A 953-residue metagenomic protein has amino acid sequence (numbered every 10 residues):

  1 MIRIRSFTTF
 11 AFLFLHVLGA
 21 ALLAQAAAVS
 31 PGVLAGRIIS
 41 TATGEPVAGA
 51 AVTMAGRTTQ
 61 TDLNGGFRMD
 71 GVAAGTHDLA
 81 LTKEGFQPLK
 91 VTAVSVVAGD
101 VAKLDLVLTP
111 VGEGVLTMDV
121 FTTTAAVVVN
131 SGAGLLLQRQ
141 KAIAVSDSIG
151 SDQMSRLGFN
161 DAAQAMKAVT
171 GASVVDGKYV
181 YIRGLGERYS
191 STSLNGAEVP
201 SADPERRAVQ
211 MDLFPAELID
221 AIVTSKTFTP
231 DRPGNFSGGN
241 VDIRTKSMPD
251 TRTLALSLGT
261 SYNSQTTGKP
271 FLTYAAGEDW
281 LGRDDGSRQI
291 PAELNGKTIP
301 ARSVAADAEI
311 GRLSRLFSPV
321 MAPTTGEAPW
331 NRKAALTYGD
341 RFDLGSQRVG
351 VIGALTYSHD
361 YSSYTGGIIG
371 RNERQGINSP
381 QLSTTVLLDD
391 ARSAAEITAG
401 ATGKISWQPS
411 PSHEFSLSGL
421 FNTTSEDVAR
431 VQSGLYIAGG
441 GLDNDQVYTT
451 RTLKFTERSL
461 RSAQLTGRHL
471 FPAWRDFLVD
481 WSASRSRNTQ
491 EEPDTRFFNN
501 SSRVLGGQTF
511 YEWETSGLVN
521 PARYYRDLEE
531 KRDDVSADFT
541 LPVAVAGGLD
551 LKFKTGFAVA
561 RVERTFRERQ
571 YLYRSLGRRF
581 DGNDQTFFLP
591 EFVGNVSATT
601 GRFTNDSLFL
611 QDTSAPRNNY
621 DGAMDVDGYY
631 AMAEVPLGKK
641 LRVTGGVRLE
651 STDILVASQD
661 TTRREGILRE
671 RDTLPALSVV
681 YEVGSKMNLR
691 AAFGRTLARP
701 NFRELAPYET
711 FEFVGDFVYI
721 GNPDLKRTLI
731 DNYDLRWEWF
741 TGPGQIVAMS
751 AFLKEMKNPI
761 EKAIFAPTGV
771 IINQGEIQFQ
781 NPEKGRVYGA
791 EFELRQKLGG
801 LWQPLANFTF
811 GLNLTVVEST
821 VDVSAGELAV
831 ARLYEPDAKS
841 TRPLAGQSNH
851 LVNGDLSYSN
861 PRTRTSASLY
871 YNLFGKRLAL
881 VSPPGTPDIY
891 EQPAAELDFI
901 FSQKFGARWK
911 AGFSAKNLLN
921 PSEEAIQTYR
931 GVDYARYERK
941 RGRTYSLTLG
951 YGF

Functional and structural regions predicted by a protein language model:
R37-I39, T43, T82-E84, V97 (+2 more regions): Short, acidic, small-residue-rich periplasmic hinge/interaction motif at the N-terminus of Gram-negative outer-membrane
A168-T170, A197-K226, K246, P270-G277 (+1 more regions): Short acidic/polar hinge/loop motifs at secondary-structure boundaries that mediate gating or recognition
L213-G259, M321, W802: A beta-strand signature from Gram-negative outer-membrane beta-barrel systems, especially the internal plug domain
P300-A306, G311-R430, S459-A463, P675-L677: Transmembrane beta-barrel wall of Gram-negative outer-membrane proteins
D443-T466, S614-D627, K686, L697-M756 (+5 more regions): Outer-membrane beta-barrel signature, preferentially recognizing the C-terminal barrel domain of Gram-negative
E512, S516-L518, Y524, L528 (+8 more regions): Outer membrane beta-barrel strand-and-loop segments of large Gram-negative receptors, especially TonB-dependent
K639, A751-E755, P767, Q774-R877: Gram-negative outer-membrane beta-barrel transporters
N872-S882, S902-F953: C-terminal beta-signal and adjacent terminal beta-strands/loops of Gram-negative outer-membrane beta-barrel proteins
